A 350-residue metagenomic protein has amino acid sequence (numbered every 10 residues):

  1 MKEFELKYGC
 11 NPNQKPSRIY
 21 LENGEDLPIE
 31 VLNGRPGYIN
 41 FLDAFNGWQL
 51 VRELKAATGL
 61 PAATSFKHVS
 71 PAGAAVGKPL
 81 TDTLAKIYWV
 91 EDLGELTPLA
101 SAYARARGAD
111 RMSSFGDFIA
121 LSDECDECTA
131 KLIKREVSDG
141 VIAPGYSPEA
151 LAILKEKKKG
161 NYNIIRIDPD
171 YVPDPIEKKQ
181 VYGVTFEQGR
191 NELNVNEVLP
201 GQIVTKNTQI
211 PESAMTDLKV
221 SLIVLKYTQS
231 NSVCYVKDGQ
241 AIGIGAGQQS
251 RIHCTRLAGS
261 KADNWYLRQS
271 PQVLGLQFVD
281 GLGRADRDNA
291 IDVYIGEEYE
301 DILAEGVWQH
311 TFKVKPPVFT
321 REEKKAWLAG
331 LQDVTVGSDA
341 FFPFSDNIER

Functional and structural regions predicted by a protein language model:
M1-L199, A214-S232: Active-site loops and adjacent core secondary-structure elements that bind or stabilize anionic groups
N23-R35, A109-F115, G189-T208, A241 (+2 more regions): Gly-rich Lys/Arg/Thr-decorated short loops/hinges at beta-loop-alpha junctions or inter-strand turns that position
A57-S65, I164-I167, S230-K237, L267-D280 (+1 more regions): Flexible, glycine/charged-enriched surface loops at secondary-structure junctions
S70, C125, K237-Q240, F342: Active-site-proximal loop/turn and secondary-structure-junction residues that shape catalytic pockets, frequently
A72-R111, I242-G330, A340-F342: Glycine- and Gly-Pro-enriched alpha-helical subdomains that act as flexible, kink-prone "lid/hinge" or packing modules
P175-I210, R268-D286: Substrate-contacting helices/loops that form the catalytic groove of nucleic-acid and nucleotide-polymer processing
T216, V220, K226, S230 (+2 more regions): C-terminal accessory/binding modules appended to enzymatic or scaffolding proteins
V336-R350: C-terminal structured "cap/appendage" subdomains that terminate the fold
